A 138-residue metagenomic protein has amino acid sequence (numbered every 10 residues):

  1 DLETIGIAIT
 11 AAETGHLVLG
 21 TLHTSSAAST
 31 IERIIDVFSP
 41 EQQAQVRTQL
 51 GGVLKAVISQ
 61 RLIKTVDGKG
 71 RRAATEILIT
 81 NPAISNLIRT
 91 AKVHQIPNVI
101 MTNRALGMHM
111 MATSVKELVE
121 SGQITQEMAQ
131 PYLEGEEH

Functional and structural regions predicted by a protein language model:
D1-H138: Short, flexible helix-loop junctions that flank or precede catalytic/ligand sites
